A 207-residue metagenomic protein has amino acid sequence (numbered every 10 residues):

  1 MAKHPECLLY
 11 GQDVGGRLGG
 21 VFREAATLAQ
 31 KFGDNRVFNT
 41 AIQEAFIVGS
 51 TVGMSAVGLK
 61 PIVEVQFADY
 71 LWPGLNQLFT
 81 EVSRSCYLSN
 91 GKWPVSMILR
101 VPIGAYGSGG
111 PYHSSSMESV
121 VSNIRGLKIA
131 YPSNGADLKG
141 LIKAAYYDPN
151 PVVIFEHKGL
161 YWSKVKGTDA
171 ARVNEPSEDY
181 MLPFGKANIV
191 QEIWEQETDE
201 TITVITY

Functional and structural regions predicted by a protein language model:
M1-F155, G159-W162: Thiamine diphosphate
H113, T206-Y207: Short, contiguous, pocket-lining structural segments that sit at or immediately flank catalytic/ligand-binding sites
K139-P151, L160-T206: Glycine-/acidic-rich phosphate or pyrophosphate-binding loops and their flanking alpha/beta elements
